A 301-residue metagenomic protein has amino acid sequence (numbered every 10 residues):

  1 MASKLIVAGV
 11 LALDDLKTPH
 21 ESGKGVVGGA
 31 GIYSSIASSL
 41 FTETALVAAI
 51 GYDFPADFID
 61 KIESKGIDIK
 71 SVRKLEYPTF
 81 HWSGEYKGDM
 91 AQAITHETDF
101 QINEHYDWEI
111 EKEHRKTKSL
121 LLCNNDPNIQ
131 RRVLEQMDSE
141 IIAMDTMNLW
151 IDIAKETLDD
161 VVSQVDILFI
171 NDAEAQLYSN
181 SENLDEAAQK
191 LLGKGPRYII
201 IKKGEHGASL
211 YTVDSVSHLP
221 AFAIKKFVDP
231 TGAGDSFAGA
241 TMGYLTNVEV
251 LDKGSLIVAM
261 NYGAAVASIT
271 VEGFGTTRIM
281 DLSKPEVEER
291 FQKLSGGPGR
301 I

Functional and structural regions predicted by a protein language model:
M1-A2, L184-I301: Conserved phosphate-binding/catalytic region of the ribokinase-like
M1-P19: Positively charged, low-complexity intrinsically disordered leader regions
K4-I6, K118-L121, I141, I167: Structural motif
L13-G25, L40-L121, E135-E140, E288-I301: Conserved N-terminal subdomain of the carbohydrate kinase-like
Y33-T44, Y244-T246: Alpha-helix C-terminal capping segments
I36, W82-E85, G207-Y211: Short beta-strand scaffold segments in enzyme catalytic cores
G51-D53, N124-I129, M147-D152: Short beta->alpha connector loops
E140, N148-H218: Conserved phosphate/ATP/ADP-binding segment of small-molecule kinases
